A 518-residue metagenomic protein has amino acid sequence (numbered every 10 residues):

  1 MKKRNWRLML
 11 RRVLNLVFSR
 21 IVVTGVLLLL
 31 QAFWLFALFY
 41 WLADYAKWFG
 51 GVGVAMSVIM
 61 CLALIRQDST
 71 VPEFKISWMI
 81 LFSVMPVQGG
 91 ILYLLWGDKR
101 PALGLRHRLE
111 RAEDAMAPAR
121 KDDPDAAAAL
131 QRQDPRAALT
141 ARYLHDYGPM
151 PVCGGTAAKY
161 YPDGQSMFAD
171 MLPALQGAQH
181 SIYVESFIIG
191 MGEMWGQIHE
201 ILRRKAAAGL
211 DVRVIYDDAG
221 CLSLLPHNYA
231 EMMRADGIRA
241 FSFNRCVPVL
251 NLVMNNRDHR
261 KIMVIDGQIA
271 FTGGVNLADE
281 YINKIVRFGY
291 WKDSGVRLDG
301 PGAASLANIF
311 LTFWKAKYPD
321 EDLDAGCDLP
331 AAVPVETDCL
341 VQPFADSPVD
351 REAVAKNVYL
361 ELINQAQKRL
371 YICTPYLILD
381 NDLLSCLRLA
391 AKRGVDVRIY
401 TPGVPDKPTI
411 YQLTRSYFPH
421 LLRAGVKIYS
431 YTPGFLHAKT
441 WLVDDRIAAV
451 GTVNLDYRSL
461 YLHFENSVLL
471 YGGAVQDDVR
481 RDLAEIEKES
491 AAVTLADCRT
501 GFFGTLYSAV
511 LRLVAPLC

Functional and structural regions predicted by a protein language model:
M1-N357, E361, Q365, P405 (+5 more regions): N-terminal localization/anchoring segments of enzymes in phospholipid and broader phosphate metabolism
F187, Y376, I410: Glycine- and other small-residue-rich loops at beta-strand/loop junctions that grip anionic moieties
Y376-V397, P402, K407: Helical hairpin unit composed of two closely spaced alpha helices linked by a short loop
S385, Y411-R415: Short glycine/threonine-rich loop-to-helix capping motif typified by GTGT followed within a few residues by an Asp-Pro
I428-T432: Active-site donor-binding acidic/aromatic loop of nucleotide-activated sugar and phosphosugar transferases involved
K439: Catalytic-core elements of nucleic-acid end-processing and repair enzymes
